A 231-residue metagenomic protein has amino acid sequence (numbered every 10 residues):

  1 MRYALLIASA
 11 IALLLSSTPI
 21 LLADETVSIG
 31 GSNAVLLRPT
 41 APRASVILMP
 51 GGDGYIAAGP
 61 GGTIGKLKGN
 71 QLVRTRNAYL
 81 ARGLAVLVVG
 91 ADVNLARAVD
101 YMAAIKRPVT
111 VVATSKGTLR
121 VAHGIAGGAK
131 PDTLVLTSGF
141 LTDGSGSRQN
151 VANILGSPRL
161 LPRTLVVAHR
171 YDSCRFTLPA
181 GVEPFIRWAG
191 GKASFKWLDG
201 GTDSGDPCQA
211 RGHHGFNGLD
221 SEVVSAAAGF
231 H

Functional and structural regions predicted by a protein language model:
A8-S17: Bacterial N-terminal signal peptides
L22-A41: N-terminal cap/lid segment of alpha/beta-hydrolase-fold proteins
T40-A78: Short, surface-exposed "cap/lid" segments of acyl-processing enzymes
N70-L72, V88-K106: Alpha/beta-hydrolase active-site loop
V112-V121: Gly/Ala-rich beta-loop-alpha elbow adjacent to hydrolase catalytic centers
A129-D143: A conserved short beta-strand
G139-G200: The feature captures the conserved acid-bearing segment of alpha/beta-hydrolase catalytic domains
K192-H231: C-terminal catalytic histidine-bearing segment of alpha/beta-hydrolase fold enzymes
